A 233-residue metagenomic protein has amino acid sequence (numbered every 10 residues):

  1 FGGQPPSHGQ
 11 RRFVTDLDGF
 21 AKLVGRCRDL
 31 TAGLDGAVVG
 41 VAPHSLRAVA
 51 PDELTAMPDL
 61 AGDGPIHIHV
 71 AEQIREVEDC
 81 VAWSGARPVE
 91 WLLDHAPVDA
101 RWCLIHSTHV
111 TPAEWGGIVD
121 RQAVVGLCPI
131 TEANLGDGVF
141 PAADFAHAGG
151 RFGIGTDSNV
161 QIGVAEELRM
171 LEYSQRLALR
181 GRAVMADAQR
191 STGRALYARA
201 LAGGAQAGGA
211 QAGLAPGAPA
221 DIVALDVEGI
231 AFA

Functional and structural regions predicted by a protein language model:
F1-S107: Metal-coordinating catalytic core of metallo-dependent amide/deamination hydrolases
H44, V70-A71, H106-T108, R121 (+3 more regions): Fold-independent oxyanion-binding glycine-rich loops and adjacent beta-strand/coil segments at enzyme active sites
L46-V49, Q73-R75, H109-W115, A133-L135 (+1 more regions): Active-site environment of divalent metal-dependent phosphoester hydrolases
P51, A86, T111-P112, V139 (+2 more regions): Structural motif corresponding to alpha-helix initiation and N-cap regions
P58-P65, P97-A100, G117-G126, H147-F152 (+1 more regions): Glycine-enriched alpha-helix->loop->beta-strand junction motifs that scaffold or abut catalytic
I74, A231-A233: Short, solvent-exposed loop/turn segments at secondary-structure junctions
D94-R101, A143-A231: His/Asp/Glu-enriched, well-ordered alpha-helical/loop segment that forms or immediately abuts the divalent-metal
P112-A113, V119-T156: A conserved active-site cap/scaffold subdomain adjacent to cofactor or substrate pockets
